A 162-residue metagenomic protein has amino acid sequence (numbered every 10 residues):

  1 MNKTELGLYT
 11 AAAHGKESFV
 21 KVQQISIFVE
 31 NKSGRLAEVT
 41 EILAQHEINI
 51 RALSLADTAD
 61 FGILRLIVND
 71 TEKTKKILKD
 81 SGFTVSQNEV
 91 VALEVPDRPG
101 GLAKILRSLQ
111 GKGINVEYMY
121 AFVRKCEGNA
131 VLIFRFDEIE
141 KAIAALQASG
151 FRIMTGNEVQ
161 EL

Functional and structural regions predicted by a protein language model:
N2-L162: A conserved regulatory-domain signal marking ACT and ACT-like small-molecule sensing domains and adjacent regulatory
